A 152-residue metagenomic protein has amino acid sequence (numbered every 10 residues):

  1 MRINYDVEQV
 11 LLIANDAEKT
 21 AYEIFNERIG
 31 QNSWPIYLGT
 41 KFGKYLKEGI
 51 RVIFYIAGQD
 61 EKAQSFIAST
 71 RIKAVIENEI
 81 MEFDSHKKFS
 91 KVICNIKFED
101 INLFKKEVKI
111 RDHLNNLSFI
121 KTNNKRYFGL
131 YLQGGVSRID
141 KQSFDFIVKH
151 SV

Functional and structural regions predicted by a protein language model:
M1-E48, D60, K121, D140-V152: Compositionally biased, charged N-terminal/linker segments
A14, I56, D100: Pocket-edge structural micro-motifs
I36, A57, Y131-G134: A general structural-boundary detector
I56, A74, F146: Residues that line or immediately flank small-molecule/substrate-binding pockets and catalytic motifs
I56-K62: Short, charged beta-turn/beta-strand-edge "cap" motif at the junction between a beta-strand and an adjacent loop
A63-I67, R71-S137: Aromatic- and Lys/Arg-enriched surface recognition patch
